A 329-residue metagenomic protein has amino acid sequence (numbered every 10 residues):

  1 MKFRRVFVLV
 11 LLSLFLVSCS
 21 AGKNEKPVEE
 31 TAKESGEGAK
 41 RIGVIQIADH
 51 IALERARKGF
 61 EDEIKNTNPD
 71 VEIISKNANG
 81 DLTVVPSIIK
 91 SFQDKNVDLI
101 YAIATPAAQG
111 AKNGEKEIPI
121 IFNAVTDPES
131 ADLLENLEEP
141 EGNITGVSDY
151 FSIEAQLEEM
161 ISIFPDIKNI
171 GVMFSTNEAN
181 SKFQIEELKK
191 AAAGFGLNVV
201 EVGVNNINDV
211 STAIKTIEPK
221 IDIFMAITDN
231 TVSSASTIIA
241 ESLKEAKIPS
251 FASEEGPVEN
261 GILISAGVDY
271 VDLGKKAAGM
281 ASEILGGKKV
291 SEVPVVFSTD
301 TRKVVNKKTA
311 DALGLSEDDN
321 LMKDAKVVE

Functional and structural regions predicted by a protein language model:
F15-S18: C-terminal motif of bacterial Sec signal peptides marking the signal peptidase cleavage site
S20-K23: Bacterial signal peptide processing site
E34-E61, T67, I74-T83, N177 (+1 more regions): Extracytoplasmic "Venus flytrap"
I42, F60, T145-A192, P294-T309: An alpha-beta-alpha
E72-D94, G203-I217: Structural motif
N77-E135, D229-K244, I248: Beta-alpha junction/loop-to-helix N-cap segments that form part of ligand/metal-binding clefts
P128-I167, V268-K288: Hydrophobic alpha-helical segments within soluble ligand-binding/sensing domains
G256-K308: Flexible loop/turn connectors
